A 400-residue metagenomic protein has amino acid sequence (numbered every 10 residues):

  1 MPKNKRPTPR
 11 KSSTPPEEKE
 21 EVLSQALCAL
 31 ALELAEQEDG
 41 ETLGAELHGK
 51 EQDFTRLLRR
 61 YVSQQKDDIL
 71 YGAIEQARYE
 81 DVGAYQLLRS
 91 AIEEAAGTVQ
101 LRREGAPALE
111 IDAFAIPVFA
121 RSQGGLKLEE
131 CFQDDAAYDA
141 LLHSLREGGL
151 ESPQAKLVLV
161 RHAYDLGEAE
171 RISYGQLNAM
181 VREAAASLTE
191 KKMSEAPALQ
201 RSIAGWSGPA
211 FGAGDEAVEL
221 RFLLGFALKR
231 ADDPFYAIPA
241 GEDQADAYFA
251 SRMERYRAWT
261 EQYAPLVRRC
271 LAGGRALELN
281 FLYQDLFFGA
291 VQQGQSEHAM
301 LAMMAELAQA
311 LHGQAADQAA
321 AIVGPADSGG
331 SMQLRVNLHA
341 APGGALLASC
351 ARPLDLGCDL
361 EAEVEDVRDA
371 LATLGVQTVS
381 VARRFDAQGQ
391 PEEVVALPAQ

Functional and structural regions predicted by a protein language model:
P2-L88, I92-E94: Charged, amphipathic alpha-helical stretches
I74-L128, F132, A136: Terminal low-complexity "docking" segments
R121-D386: Extended, non-transmembrane interaction/recognition domains
A387-Q400: N-terminal cysteine/histidine-rich coordination modules
